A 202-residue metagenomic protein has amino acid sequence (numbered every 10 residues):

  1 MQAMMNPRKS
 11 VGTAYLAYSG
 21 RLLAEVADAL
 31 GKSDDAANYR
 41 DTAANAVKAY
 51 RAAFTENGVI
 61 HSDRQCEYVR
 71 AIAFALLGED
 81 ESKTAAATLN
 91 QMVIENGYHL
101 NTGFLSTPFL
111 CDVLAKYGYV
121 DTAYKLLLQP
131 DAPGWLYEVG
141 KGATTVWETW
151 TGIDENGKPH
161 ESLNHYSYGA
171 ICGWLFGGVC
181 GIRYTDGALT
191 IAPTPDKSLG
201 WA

Functional and structural regions predicted by a protein language model:
M1-A44, K48-R51, T55-D112: The feature captures the catalytic groove of carbohydrate-active enzymes
D41, N45, D121-A202: Non-catalytic C-terminal accessory modules of carbohydrate-active enzymes
A73-A75, L114, G187, P195: Alpha-helix boundary/interfacial micro-motifs
